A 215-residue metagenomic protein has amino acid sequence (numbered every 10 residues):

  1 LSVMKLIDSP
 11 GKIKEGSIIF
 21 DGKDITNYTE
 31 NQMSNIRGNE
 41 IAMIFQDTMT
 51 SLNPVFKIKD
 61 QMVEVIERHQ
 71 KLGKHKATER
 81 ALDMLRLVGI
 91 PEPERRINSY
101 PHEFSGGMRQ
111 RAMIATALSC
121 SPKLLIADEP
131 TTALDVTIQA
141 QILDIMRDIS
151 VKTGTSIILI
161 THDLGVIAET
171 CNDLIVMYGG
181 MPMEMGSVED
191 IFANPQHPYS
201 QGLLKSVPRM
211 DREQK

Functional and structural regions predicted by a protein language model:
P10, P91-R95, S187-K215: Short catalytic/signature loops enriched in Gly
I13-D24: Conserved ABC transporter NBD signature motif
K23-D24, E64, K76-R95, L204-K205: Conserved ABC ATPase "signature" region
I25-A42, D60, R68, D190-P195: ABC ATPase NBD coupling module
S119-K123: A short, proline-enriched helix->beta-strand linker immediately N-terminal to the Walker B motif in ABC-type P-loop
I167-E169: A short, surface-exposed alpha-helical micro-motif characterized by mixed small hydrophobic and charged/polar residues
